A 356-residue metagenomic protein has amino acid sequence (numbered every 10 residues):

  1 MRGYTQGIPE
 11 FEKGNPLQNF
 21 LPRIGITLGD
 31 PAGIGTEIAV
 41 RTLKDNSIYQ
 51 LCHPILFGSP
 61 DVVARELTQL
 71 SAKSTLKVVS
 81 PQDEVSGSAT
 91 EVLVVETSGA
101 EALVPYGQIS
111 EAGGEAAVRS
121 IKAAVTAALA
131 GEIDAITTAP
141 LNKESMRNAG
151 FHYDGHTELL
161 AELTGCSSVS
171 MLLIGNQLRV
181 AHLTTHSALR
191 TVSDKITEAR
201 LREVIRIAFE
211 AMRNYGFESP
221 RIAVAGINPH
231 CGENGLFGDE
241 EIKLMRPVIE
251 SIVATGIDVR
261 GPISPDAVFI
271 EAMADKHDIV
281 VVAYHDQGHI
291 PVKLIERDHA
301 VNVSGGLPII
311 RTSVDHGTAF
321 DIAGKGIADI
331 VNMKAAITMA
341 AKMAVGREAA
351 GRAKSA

Functional and structural regions predicted by a protein language model:
R2-H156, E198-A283, Q287-I310, H316-T318 (+1 more regions): Contiguous, glycine/small-aliphatic-enriched amphipathic segments in soluble metabolic enzymes
L70-S71, T164, S187: A broad structural signal for alpha-helix termini and local helix breaks/kinks
N148-S170: Glycine/threonine-rich beta-strand-loop-alpha-helix active-site module that forms ligand/phosphate-binding
E162-L178, G305-D321: Short, flexible loop segments at boundaries between secondary-structure elements
L173-K195, A199-R202: Ligand-binding beta-strand-loop-alpha-helix segment within the catalytic cores of soluble metabolic enzymes
